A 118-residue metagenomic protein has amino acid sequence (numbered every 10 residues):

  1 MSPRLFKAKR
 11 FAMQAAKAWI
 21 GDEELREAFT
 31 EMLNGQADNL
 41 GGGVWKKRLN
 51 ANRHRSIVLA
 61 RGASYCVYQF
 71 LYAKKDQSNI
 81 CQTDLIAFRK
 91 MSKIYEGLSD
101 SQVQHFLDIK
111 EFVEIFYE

Functional and structural regions predicted by a protein language model:
M1-W19, L107-E118: Arg/Lys-rich, positively charged N-terminal/basic patches that mediate binding to nucleic acids
R10, Q14-A37: Compact soluble domain cores
Q36-Q77: Basic/aromatic recognition patch in beta-strand/loop cores that engages polyanionic ligands
R61-E118: Enriched for short, Lys/Arg-rich terminal
